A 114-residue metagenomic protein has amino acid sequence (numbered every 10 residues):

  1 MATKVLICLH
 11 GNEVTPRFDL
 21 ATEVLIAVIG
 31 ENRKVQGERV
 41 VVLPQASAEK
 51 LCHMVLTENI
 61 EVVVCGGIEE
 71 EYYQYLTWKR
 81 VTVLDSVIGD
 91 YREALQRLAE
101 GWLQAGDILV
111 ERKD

Functional and structural regions predicted by a protein language model:
M1-A46, K50, M54-E58, W78 (+1 more regions): Non-catalytic interface/targeting segments
G66-G67, S86: Structural motif
I68-Y73: Short, glycine/polar-rich helix-capping loops at beta-to-alpha or helix-loop-helix junctions that flank or form
